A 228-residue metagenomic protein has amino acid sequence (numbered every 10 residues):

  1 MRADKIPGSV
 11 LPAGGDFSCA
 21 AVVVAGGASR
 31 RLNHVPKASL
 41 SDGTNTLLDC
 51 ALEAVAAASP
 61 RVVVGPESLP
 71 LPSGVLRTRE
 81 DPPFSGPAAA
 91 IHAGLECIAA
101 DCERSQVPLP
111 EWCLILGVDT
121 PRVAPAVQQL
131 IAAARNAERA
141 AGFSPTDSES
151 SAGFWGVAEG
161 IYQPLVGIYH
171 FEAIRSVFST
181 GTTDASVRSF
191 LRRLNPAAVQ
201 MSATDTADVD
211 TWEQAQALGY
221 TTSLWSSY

Functional and structural regions predicted by a protein language model:
R2, P7-A185, S189-E213, Y220-S226: Nucleotide and nucleotide-moiety/phosphate-recognizing core
